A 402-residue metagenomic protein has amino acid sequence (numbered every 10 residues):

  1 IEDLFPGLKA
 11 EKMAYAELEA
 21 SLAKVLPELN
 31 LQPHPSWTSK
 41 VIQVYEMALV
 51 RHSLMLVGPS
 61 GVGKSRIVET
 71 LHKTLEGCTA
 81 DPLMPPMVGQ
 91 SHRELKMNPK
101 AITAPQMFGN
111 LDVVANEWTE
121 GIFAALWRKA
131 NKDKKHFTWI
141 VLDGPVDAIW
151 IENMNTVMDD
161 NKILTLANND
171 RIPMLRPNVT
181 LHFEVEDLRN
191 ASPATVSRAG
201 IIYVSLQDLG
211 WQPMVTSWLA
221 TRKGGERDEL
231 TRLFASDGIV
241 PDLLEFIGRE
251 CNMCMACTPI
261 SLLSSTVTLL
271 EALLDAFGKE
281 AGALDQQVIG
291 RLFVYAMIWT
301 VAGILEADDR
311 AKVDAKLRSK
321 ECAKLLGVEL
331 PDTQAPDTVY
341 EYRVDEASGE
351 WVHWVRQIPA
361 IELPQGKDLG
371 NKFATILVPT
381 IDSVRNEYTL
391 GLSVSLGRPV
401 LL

Functional and structural regions predicted by a protein language model:
I1-L402: Conformational switch/transducer regions in large eukaryotic molecular machines and scaffolds
